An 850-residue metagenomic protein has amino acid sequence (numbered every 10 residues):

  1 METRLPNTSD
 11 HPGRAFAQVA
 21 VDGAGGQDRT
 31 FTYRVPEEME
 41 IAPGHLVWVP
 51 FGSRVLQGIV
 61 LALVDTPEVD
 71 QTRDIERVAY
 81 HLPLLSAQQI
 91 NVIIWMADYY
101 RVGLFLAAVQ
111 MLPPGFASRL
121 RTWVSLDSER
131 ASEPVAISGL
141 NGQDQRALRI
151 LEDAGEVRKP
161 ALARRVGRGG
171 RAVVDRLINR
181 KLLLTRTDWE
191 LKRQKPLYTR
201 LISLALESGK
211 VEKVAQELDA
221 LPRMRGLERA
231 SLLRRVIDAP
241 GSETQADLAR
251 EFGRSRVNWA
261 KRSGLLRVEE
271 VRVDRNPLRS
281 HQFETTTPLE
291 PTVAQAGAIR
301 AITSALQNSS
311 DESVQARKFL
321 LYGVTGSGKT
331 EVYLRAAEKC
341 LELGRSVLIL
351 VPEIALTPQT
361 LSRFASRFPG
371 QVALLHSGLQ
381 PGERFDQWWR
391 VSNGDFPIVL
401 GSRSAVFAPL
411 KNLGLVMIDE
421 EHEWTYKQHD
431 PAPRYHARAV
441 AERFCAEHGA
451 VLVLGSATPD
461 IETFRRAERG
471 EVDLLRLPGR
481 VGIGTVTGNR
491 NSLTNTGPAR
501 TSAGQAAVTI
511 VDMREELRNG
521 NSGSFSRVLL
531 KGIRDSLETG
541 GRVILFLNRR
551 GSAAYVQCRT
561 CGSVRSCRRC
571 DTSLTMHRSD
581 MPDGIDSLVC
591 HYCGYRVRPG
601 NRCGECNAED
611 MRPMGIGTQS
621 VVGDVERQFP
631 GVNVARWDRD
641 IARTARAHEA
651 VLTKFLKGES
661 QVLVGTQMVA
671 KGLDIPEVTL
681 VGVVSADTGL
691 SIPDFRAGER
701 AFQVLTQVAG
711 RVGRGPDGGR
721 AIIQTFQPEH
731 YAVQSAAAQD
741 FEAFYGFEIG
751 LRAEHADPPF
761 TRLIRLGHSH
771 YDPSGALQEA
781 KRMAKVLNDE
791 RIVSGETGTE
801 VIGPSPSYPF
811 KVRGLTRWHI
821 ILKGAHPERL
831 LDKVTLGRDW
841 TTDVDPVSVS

Functional and structural regions predicted by a protein language model:
M1-S456, T463, E468-A506, E538 (+4 more regions): Accessory, non-ATPase domains that flank or precede helicase/AAA+ motor cores in DNA-metabolism machines
R14-V19, Y33, G58, V508 (+4 more regions): Small-residue-enriched segments and motifs
I94-A97, A163, L530, V622 (+3 more regions): Generic solvent-exposed, charged/amphipathic alpha-helical segments that serve as macromolecular interface scaffolds
V102, P113-S128, A147-R149, G155-P160 (+6 more regions): C-terminal accessory/connector segments of nucleic-acid motor ATPases
T286-A296, R300, S313-Q778, H819-I820 (+1 more regions): Inter-lobe coupling/hinge segments of SF2-like helicase ATPases
